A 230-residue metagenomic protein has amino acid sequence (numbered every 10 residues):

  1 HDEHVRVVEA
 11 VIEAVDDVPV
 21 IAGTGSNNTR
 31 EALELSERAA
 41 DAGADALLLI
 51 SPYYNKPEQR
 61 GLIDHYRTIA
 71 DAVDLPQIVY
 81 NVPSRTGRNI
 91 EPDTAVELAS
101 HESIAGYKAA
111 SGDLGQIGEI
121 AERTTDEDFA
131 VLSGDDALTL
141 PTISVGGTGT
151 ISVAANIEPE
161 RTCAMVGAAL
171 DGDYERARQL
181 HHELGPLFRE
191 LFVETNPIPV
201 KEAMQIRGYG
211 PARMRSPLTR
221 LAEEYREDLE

Functional and structural regions predicted by a protein language model:
H1-G87: Active-site beta->alpha loop and helix N-cap motifs at the rims of alpha/beta catalytic domains
H4, V8, A32, Y66 (+6 more regions): A general structural signal for well-ordered alpha-helical segments in protein cores
V11, A39, I69, Y107 (+4 more regions): Conserved, mostly hydrophobic/aromatic
I21, G147, A154-E230: C-terminal alpha-helical cap/extension of soluble enzyme domains
S51, V79, G87, S111 (+3 more regions): Generic secondary-structure boundary/loop-capping signal
A72, P83-E183, F188: Catalytic alpha/beta core domains of metabolic enzymes, predominantly
